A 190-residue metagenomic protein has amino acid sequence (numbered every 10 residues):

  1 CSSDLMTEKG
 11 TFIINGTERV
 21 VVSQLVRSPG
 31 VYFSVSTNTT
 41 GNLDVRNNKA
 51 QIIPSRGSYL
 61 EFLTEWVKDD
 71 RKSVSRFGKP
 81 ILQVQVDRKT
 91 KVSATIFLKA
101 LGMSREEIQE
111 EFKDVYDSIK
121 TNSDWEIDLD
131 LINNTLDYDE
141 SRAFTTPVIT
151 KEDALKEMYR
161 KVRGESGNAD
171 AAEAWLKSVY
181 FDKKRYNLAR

Functional and structural regions predicted by a protein language model:
C1-R190: N-terminal non-catalytic structural scaffold regions of very large proteins
